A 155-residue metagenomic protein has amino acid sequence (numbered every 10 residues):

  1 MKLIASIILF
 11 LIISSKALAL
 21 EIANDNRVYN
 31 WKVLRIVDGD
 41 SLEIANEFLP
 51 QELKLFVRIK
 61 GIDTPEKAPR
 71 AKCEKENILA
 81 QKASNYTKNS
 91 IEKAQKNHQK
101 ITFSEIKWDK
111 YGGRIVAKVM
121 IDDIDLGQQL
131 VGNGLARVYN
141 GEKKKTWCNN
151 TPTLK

Functional and structural regions predicted by a protein language model:
K2, S15-K155: Small beta-barrel nucleic-acid-binding modules, primarily SNase/OB-fold domains and secondarily Tudor-like barrels
I4-I13: Sec-dependent N-terminal signal peptides
